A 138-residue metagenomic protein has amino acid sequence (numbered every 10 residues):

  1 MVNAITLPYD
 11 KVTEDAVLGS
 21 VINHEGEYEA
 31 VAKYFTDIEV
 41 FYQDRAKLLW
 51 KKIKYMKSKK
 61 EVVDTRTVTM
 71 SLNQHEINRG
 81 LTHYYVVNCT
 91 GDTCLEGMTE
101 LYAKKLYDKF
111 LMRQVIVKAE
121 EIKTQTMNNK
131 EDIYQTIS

Functional and structural regions predicted by a protein language model:
M1-K109: Noncatalytic partner-interaction/assembly domains of nucleic-acid and motor enzyme complexes, especially the accessory
N88-S138: Interdomain "pre-motor" coupling segment immediately N-terminal to P-loop NTPase/helicase cores
